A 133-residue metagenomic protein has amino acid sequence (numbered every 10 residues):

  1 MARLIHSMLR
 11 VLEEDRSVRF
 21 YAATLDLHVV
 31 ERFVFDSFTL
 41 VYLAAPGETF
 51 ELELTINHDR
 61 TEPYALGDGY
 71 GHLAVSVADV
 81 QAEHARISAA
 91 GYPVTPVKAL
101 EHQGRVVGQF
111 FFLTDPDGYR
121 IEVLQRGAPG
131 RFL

Functional and structural regions predicted by a protein language model:
A2, M8-E51: Core segments of cupin and vicinal oxygen chelate
V11-D15, A65-R120, R131: Vicinal oxygen chelate
H28-F35, K98-E101, Q125-G130: Conserved catalytic-core motifs of GNAT/GCN5-like acyltransferases
V34, A44, E62-Y64, Q103-V106: Acidic pyrophosphate-coordinating catalytic loop
L43-G47, L113-P116, R126: Active-site beta-strand termini and strand-to-loop segments that position acidic
P46-F50, D59-T61, A78-A82: Short, charged/polar surface micro-motifs in flexible loops or helix N-caps
L52-T55, F112, E122: Conserved beta-strand in the GNAT
I56-R60, G127-P129: A short, sequence-level motif marking secondary-structure junctions
